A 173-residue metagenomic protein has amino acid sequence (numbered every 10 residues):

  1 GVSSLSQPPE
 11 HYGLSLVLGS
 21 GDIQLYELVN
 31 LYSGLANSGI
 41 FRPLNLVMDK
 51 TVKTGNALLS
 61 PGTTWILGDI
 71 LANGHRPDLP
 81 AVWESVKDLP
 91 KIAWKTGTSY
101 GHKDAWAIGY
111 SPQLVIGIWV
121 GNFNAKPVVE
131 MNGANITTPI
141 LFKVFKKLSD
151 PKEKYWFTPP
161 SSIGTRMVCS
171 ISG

Functional and structural regions predicted by a protein language model:
G1-N30: Mid-domain, small-residue-enriched loop/turn segments at the edges of structured enzyme/sensor domains
Q24-G173: A penicillin-recognizing enzyme superfamily signal
